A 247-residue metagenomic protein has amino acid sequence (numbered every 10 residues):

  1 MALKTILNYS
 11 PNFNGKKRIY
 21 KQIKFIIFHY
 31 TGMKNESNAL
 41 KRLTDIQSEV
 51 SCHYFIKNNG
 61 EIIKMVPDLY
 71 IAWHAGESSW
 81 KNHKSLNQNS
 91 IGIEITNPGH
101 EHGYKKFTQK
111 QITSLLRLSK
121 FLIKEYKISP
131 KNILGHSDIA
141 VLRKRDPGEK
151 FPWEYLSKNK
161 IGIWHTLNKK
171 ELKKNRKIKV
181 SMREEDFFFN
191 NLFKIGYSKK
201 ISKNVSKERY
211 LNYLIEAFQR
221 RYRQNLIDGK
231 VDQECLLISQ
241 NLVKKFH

Functional and structural regions predicted by a protein language model:
A2-K131: Active-site-adjacent loop/helix surface patches within enzyme catalytic domains that shape the substrate-binding cleft
G99, Y104-I201, Y213, A217-R223: Basic/polar, cationic surfaces and motifs that engage anionic cell-wall and phosphate/carboxylate ligands
S202-N212, D228-C235: A glycine-rich, coil/turn loop motif that links secondary-structure elements
Q224-H247: Extracellular LysM carbohydrate-binding repeats and other cell-envelope/extracellular binding modules
